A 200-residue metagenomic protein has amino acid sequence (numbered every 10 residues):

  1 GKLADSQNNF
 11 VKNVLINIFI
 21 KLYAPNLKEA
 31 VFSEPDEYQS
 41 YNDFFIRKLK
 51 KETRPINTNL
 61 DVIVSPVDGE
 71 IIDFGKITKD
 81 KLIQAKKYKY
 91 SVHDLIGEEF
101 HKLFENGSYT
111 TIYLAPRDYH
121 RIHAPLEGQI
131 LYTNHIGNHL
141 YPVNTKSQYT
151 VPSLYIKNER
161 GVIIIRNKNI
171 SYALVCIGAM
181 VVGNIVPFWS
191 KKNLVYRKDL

Functional and structural regions predicted by a protein language model:
G1-L200: Contiguous, well-folded functional domains in the mature portion of proteins
